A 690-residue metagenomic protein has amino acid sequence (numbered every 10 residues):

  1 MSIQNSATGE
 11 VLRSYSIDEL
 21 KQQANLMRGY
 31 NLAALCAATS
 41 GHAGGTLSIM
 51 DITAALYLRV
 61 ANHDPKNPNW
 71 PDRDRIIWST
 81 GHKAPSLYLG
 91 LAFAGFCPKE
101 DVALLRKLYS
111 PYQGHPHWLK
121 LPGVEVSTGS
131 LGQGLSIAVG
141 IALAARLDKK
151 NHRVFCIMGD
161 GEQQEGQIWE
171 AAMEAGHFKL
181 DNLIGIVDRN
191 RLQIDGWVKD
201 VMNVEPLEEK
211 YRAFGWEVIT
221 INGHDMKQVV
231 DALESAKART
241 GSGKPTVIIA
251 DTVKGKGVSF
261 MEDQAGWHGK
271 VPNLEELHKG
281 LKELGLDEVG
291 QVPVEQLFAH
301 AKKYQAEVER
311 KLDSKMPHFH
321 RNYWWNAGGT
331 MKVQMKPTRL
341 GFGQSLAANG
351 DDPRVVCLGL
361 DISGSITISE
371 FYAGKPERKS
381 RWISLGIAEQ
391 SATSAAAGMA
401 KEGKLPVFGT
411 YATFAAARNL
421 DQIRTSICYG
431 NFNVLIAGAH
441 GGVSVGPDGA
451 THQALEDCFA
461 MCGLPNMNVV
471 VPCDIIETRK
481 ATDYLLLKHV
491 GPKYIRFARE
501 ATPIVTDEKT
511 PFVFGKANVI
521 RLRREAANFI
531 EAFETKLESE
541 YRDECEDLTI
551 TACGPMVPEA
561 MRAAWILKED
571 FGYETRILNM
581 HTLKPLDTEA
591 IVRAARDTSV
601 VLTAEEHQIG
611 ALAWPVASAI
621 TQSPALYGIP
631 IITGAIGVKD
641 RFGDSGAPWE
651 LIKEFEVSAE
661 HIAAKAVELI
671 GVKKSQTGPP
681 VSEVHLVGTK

Functional and structural regions predicted by a protein language model:
M1-F155, H278, V292-T502, P511-F514 (+1 more regions): Thiamine diphosphate
K21, K107-V124, I137, I141-L143 (+6 more regions): Thiamine diphosphate
S79, G159, I221, A250 (+5 more regions): Small/polar loops that bind or transfer phosphate-bearing groups
H82, G161, R189-R191, D361 (+4 more regions): Residue-level signal for short, function-critical loop segments
G159-E162, G386, N579: Conserved acidic functional residues
G161, I427, L602: Alpha-helical transition-metal enzyme core signature, strongest for iron centers
G161-I168, D225-V230, A416, P472-R479 (+1 more regions): Active-site glycine- and acidic-residue-rich loops that bind and position anionic ligands or nucleotide-like cofactors
